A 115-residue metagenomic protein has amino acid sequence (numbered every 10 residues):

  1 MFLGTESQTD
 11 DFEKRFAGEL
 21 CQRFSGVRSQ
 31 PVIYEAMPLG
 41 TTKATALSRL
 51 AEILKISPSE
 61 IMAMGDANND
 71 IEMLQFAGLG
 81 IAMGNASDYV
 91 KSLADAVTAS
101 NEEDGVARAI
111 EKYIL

Functional and structural regions predicted by a protein language model:
M1-M64, N68: Conserved acidic, metal-coordinating active-site core of Asp-based, Mg2+-dependent phosphoryl-transfer enzymes
E13, A94, I110: Short, flexible helix/strand-to-coil boundary loops that buttress conserved ligand/catalytic motifs in alpha/beta
F16-E19, V97, Y113: Alpha-helix boundary/capping residues
P31, T42, N85, N101-E102: Short beta->alpha linker loops
L47, S57-A99: Acidic, Mg2+-coordinating phosphoryl-transfer loop and its flanking beta/alpha structural elements, shared across
N69, D88, A99-L115: Glycine-rich phosphate-binding/hydrolytic loop that grips phosphoryl groups
